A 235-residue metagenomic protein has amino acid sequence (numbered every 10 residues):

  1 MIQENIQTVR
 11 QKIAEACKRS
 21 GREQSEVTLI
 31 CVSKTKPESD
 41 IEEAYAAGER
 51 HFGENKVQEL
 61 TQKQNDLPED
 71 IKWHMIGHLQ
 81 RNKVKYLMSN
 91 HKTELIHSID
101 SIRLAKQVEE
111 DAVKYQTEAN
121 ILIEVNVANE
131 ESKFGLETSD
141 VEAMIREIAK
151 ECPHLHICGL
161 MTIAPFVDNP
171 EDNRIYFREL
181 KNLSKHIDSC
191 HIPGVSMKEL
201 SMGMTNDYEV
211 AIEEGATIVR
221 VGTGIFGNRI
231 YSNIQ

Functional and structural regions predicted by a protein language model:
M1-N206, I212-E214: Conserved alpha/beta-domain cores
A216-I234: Gly/Pro- and small hydrophobic-enriched strand-loop and loop-to-helix capping segments that sit at the rims
